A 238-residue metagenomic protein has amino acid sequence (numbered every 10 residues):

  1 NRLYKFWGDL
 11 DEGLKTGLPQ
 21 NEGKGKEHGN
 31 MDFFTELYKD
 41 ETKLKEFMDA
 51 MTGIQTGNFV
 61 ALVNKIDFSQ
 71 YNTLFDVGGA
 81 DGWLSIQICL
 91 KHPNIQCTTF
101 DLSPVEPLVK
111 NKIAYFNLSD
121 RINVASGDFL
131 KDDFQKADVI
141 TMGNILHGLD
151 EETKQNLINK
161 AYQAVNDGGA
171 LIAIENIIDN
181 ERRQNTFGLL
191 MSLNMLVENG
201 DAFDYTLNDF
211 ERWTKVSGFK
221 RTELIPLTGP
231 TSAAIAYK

Functional and structural regions predicted by a protein language model:
N1-N72: Conserved Class I S-adenosyl-L-methionine-dependent methyltransferase catalytic core
F68-S69, T73-K238: Alpha-helical subdomain
